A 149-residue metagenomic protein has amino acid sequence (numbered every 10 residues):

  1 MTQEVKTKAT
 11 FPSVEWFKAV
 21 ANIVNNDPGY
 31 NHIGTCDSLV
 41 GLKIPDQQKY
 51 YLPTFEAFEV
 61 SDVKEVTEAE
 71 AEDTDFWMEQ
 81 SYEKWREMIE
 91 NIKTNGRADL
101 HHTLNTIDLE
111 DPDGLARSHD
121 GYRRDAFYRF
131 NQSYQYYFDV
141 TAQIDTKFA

Functional and structural regions predicted by a protein language model:
M1-A149: Feature captures hydrophobic
